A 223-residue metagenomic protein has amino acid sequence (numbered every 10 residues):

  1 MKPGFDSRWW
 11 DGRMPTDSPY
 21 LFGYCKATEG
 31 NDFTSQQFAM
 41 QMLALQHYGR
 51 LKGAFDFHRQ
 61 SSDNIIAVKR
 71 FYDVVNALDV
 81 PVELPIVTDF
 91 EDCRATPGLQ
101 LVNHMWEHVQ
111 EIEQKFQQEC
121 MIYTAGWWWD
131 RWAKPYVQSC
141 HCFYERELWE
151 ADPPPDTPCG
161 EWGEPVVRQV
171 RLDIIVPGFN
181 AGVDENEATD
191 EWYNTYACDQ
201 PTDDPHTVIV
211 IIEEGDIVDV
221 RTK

Functional and structural regions predicted by a protein language model:
M1-D17, W129, K134-I211: Functionally critical loop-and-helix segments that line ligand-binding/catalytic clefts of soluble enzyme domains
M1-Q118: Substrate-binding cleft of extracellular glycoside hydrolase catalytic domains
C25, T88-F90, I122-A125, Y144 (+1 more regions): Conserved beta-strand positions
L45, S62-D63, T96-P97, G126-D130 (+2 more regions): Noncatalytic linker/hinge segments flanking ATPase motor cores
K69-F71, N103, T124-G126, R146-D152: Short amphipathic alpha-helical surface micro-motifs
F116-R131: Aromatic-lined carbohydrate-recognition surfaces of secreted/lumenal glycan-active proteins
I209-I211, I217-T222: Short linear proline/tyrosine/threonine-rich motifs used for host-factor recruitment and membrane trafficking/assembly
